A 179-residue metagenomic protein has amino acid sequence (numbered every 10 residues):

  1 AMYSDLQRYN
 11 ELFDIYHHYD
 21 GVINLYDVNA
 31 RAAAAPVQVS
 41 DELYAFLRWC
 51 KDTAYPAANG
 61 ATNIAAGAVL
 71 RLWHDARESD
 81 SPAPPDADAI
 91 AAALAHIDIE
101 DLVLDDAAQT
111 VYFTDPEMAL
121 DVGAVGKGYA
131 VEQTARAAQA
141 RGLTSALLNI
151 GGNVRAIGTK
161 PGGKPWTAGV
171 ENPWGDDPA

Functional and structural regions predicted by a protein language model:
A1-A179: Mature catalytic core of soluble alpha/beta enzymes
